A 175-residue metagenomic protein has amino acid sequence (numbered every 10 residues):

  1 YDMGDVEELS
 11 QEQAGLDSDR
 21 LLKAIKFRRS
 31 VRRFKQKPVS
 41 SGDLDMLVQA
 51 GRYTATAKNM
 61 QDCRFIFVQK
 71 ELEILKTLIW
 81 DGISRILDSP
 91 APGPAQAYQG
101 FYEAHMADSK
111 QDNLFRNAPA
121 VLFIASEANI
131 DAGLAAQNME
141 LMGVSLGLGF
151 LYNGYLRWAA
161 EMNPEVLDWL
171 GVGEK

Functional and structural regions predicted by a protein language model:
Y1-K175: Acidic, surface-exposed loops and disordered segments
